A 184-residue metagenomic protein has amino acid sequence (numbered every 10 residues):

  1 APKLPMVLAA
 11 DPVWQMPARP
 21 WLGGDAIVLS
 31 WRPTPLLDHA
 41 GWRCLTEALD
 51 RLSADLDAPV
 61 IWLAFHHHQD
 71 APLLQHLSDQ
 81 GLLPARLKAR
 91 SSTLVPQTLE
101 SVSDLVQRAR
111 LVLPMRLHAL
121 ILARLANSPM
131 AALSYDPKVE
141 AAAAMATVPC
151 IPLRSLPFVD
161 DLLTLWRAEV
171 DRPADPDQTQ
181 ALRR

Functional and structural regions predicted by a protein language model:
A1-R184: Active-site anion-handling motifs in enzyme catalytic cores
